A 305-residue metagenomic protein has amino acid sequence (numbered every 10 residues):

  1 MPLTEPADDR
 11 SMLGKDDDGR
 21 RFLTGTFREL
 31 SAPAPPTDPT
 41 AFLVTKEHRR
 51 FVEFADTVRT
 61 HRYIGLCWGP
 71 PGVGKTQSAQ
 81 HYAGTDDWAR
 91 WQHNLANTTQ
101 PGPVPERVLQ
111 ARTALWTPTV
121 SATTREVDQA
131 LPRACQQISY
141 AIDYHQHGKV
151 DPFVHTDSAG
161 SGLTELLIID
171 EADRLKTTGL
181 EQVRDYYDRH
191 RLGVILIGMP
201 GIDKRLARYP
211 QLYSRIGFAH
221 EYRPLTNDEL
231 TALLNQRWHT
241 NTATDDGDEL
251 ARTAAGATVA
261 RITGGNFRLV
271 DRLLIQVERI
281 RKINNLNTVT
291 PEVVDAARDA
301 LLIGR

Functional and structural regions predicted by a protein language model:
M1-R62, H81, T85-H93, T98-Q100 (+2 more regions): A short, basic N-terminal segment
P2-G25, E29, A111-L115, Y140-A141 (+1 more regions): C-terminal alpha-helical "lid" subdomain
G25, R107-V108, T119-Q182, Y186 (+5 more regions): Mid-core helix/loop region of P-loop NTP-binding domains shared across ATPases and GTPases
R62-G84: Walker A/P-loop nucleotide-binding motif
I64-L66, T113, T164-L166: Residue-level preference for the first positions of well-ordered beta-strands
G69, L175, Y186-P210, H220-R223: Sensor-1/coupling segment of RecA-like P-loop NTPase cores
A96-P105, A111-A122: A short hydrophobic beta-strand->loop->alpha-helix junction that borders the nucleotide-binding pocket of P-loop NTPases
E126-D128, Y209-T240: Conserved AAA+ ATPase core "coupling" helix
